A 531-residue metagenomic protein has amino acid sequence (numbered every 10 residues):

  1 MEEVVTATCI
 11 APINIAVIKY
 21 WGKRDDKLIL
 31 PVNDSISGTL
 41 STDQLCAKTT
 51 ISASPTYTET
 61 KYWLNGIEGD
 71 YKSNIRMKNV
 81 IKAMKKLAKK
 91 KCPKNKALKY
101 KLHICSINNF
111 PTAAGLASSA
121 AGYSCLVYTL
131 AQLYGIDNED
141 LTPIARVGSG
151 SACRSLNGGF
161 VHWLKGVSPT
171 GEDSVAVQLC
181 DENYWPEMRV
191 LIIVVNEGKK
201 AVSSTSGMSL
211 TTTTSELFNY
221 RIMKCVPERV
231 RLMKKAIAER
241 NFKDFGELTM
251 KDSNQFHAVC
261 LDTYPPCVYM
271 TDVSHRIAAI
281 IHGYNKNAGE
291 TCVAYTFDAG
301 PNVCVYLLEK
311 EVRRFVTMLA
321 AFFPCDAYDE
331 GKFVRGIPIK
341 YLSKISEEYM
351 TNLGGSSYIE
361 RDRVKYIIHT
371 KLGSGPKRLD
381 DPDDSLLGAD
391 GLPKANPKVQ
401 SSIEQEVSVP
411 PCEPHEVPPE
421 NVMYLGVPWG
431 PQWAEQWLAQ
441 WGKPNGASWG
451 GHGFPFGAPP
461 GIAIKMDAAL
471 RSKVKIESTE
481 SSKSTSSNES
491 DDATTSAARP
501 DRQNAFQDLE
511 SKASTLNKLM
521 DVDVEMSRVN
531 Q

Functional and structural regions predicted by a protein language model:
M1, K91-R189, N196: Gly/Ser-rich oxyanion-binding loop with an adjacent helix/lid that shapes the negatively charged ligand pocket
M1-A114, Y128-N138, Y366-P382, L387-E404 (+1 more regions): ATP-binding N-lobe of GHMP and related small-molecule kinases
E2-D26, L30, C180-G426: C-terminal nucleotide
A16-K19, A47-I51, A152-S155, G159-L164 (+2 more regions): Short beta-strand scaffold segments in enzyme catalytic cores
C260, T271, K473-R499: Long, low-complexity, serine/threonine-rich intrinsically disordered regions
P411, A493, M526-Q531: A positional/structural detector of protein chain ends, strongest at the extreme C-terminus and weakly at the extreme
V422-L470: Composition-driven detector of proline- and glycine-rich, low-complexity intrinsically disordered regions
S472-N488, A505, K518-V522, S527-V529: Short linear regulatory motifs embedded in intrinsically disordered, acidic Ser/Thr-rich regions of nuclear proteins
